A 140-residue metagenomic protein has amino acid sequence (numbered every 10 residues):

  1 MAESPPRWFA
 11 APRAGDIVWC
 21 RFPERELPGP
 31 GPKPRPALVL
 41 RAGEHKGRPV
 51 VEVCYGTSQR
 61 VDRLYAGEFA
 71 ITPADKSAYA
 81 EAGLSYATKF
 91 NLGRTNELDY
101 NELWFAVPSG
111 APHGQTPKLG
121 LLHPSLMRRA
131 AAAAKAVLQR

Functional and structural regions predicted by a protein language model:
A2-R7: Short alpha-helix capping/helix-loop boundary micro-motifs
E26-A78: Compact nucleic-acid interaction/catalytic patches
P73-R140: C-terminal terminal-subdomain/extension
